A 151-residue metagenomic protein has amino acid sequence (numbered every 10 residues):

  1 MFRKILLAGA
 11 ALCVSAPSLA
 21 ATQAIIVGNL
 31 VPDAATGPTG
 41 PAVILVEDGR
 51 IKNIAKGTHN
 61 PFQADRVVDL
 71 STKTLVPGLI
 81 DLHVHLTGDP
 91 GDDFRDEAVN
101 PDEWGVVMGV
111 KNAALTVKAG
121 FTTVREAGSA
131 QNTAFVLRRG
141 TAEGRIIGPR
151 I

Functional and structural regions predicted by a protein language model:
M1-G9: Bacterial N-terminal signal peptides that target proteins for export
S15-A16: N-terminal signal peptide c-region/cleavage motif recognized by signal peptidases
A20-I25: Cleaved targeting-peptide boundary
L30, A34-V76, D96: Histidine-rich, glycine-flanked metal-binding segment
P38-T39, I146-G148: Short, mixed charged/polar active-site loops that provide acid/base catalysis or chelate metal/phosphate cofactors
T74-T141, R145: Metal-associated gating/positioning segment near the N- to mid-region
